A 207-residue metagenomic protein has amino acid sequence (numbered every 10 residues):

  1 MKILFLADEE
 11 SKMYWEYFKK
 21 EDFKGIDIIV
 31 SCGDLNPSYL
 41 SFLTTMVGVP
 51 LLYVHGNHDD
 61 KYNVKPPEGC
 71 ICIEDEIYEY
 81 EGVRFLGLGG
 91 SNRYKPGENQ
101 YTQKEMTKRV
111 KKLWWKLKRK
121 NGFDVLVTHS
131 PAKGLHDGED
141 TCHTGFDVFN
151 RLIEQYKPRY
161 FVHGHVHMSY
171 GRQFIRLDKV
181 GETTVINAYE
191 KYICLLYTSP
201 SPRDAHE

Functional and structural regions predicted by a protein language model:
M1-T44, R119-G122: N-terminal active-site segment of His-dependent metallophosphoesterases
F5-A7, I29-D34, L52-N57, L126-H129 (+2 more regions): Active-site neighborhood of phospho(di)ester-bond hydrolases with catalytic His/Asp-centered motifs
F5-Y14, H55-T144: Conserved catalytic scaffold of divalent metal-dependent phosphoesterases
L6, W15-Y17, I77-E81, L152-Y156 (+2 more regions): Binuclear metal-dependent phosphoesterase catalytic core
E16-Y17, L35, Y39-G48, D60-G69 (+2 more regions): Metal-dependent catalytic neighborhoods of phosphoester/phosphodiester hydrolases
I29, G48-L52, P67-D75, T183-T184: Active-site regions of enzymes building and remodeling cell-envelope glycoconjugates
V49, F123, F149, I153 (+1 more regions): Proline-aspartate-enriched helix->loop->beta-strand connector
Y197-E207: Single conserved hydrophobic/aromatic residue that forms the stacking wall/gate of nucleotide- or nucleobase-binding
